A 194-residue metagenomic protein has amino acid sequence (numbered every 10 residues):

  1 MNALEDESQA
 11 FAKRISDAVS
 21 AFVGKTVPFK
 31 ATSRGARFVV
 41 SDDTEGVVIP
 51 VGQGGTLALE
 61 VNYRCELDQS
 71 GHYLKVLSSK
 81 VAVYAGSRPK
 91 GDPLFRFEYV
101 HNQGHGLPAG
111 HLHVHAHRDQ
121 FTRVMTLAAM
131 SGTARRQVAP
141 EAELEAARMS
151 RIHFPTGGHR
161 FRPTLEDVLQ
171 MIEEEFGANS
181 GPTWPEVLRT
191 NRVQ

Functional and structural regions predicted by a protein language model:
M1-A58, H72: N-terminal "first-domain core" detector
I15-T26, A85-S87, V168, I172-S180: Hydrophobic, Leu/Ile/Phe/Ala-enriched alpha-helical segments that form helix-helix packing faces
T56-C65, V76-S79: Short linear interaction motifs
L59-Y63, R96-F97, L112-V114, I172: Generic structural hydrophobic/aromatic packing signal, biased to beta-strands
R64-D68, V100-N102: Short beta-strand micro-motifs enriched in acidic
E66, S70-G71, G86: Compact, well-ordered interaction domains used in eukaryotic information-processing assemblies
V76-H159: An exposed acidic His-Trp-rich patch
P155-Q194: Long, compositionally biased interface segments
